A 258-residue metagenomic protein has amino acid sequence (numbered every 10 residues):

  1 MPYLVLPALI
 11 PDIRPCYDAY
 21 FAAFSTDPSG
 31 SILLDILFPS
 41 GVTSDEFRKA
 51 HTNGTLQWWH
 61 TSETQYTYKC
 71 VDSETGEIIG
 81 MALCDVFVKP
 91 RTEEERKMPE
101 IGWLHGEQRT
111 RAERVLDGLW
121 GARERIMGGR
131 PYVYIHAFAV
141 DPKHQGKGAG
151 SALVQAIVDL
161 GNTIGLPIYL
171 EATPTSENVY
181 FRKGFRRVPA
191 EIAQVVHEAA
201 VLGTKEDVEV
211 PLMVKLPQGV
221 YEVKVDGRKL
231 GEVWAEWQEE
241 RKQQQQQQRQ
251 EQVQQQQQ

Functional and structural regions predicted by a protein language model:
L4-G30: A short beta-loop-alpha structural element at the N-terminal edge of CoA-dependent acyl/N-acetyltransferase catalytic
P28-G54: Conserved GNAT-fold acetyl-CoA-binding loop/helix
S31-I32, E46, Q57-T64, T75-Q145 (+3 more regions): Conserved acyl-donor/pantetheine-binding loop and adjacent beta-alpha core of acyl/acetyltransferases and related
Y66-K69: Hydrophobic beta-strand residues of extracellular immunoglobulin-like
R123-G129, A152-I168: Conserved acyl-CoA
I135, I168-A172: Conserved hydrophobic beta-strand within the GNAT/NAT acetyltransferase core sheet that lines the active-site cleft
A137-V140, G146-D159: Conserved acetyl-CoA-binding loop-helix of GNAT-fold acetyltransferases
S151, T163-G165, P174-H197: Conserved active-site alpha-helix within GNAT-family acetyltransferase domains
